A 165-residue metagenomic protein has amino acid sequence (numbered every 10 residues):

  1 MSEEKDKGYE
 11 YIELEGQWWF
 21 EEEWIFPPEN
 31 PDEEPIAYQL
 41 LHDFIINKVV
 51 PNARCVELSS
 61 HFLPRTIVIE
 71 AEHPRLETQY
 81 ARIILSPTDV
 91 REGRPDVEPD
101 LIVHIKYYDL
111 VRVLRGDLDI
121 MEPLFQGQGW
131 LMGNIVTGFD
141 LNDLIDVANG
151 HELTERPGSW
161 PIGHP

Functional and structural regions predicted by a protein language model:
S2-P165: Feature captures hydrophobic
